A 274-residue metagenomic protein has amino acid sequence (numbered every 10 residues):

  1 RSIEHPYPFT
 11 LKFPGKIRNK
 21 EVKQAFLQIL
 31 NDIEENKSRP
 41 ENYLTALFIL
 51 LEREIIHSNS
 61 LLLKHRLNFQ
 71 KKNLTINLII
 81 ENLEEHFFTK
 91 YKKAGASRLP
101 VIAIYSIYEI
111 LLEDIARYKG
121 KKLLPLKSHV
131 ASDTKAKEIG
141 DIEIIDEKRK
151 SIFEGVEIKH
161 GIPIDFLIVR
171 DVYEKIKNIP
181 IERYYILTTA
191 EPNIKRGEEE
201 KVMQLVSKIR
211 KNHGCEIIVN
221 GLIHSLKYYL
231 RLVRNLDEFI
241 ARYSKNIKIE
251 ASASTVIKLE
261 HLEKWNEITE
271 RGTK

Functional and structural regions predicted by a protein language model:
R1-E81, R231-K274: Interfaces and regulatory segments of ATP-dependent nucleotide/adenylate/phosphodiester-chemistry enzymes
E34, E52, I56, Y91 (+1 more regions): Hydrophobic/aromatic-lined pockets within catalytic cores
N42-F48, I80-T89, K119-H129: Short N-terminal helix-initiation segments at or just after the protein's N-terminus
A46-R53, I102-I110: Short, hydrophobic/amphipathic alpha-helical patches that form generic packing surfaces within helical domains
N73, N77, S97-R98, I102 (+1 more regions): Conserved structured core elements
E84-S106, S128-S132: A short, highly charged nucleic-acid-interacting micro-segment common to nuclease and nuclease-linked defense proteins
I102, E109-T273: Catalytic core segments in nucleotide and nucleic-acid processing enzymes
